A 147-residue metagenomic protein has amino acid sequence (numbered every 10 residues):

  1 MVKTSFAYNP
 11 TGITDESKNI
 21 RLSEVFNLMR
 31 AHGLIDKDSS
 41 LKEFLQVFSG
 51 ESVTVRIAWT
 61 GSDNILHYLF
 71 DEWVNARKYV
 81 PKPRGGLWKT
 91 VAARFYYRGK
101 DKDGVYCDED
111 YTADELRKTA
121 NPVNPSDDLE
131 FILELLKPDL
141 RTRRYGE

Functional and structural regions predicted by a protein language model:
M1-E147: Flexible coil/loop and intrinsically disordered linker positions at secondary-structure junctions
